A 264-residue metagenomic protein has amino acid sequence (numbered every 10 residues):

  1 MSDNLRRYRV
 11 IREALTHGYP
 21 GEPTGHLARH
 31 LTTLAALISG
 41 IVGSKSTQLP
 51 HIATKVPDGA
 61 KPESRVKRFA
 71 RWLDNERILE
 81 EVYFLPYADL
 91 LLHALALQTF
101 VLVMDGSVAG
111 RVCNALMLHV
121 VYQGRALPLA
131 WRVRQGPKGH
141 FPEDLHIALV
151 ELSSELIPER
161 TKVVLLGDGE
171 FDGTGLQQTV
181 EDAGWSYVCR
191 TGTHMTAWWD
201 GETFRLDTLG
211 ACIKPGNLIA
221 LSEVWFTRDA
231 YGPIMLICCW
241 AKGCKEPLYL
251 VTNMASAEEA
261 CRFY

Functional and structural regions predicted by a protein language model:
M1-S46, Y83-L85, L95-F100, R111-C113 (+1 more regions): Single, function-defining residue in the core of a domain
H26-V66, A70-L73: A structured, charge-rich N-terminal accessory region that forms the first stable segment of a protein and links
W72-Y87, L91, Y187: Short, basic alpha-helical nucleic acid-contact segments in DNA-binding proteins and DNA transaction factors
H119: Nucleic-acid-interacting cores, centered on viral/eukaryotic replication and modification enzymes
